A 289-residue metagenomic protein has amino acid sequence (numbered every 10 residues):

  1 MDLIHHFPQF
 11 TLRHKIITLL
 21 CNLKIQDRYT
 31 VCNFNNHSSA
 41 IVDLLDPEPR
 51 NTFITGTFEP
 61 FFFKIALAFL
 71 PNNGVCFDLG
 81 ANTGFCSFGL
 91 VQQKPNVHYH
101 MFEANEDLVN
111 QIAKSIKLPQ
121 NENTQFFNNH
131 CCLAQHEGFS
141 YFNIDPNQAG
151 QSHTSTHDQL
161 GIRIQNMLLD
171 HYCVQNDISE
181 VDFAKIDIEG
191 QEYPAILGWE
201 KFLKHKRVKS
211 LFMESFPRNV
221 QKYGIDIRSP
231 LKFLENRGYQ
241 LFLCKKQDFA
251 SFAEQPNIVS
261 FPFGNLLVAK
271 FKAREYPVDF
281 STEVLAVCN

Functional and structural regions predicted by a protein language model:
M1-E122, D158, K246-N289: S-adenosyl-L-methionine
L23-Y29, H136-G138, E235-R237: A short, compositionally biased
Y29, H37, V91-M101, Y172-N289: Conserved acidic-Pro-Pro-aromatic motif
I54-F77, Q125, F139-Y141, Q148-K206 (+1 more regions): Short internal loop-to-helix segment that lines adenine-nucleotide cofactor pockets
A81, L133, L169, I188 (+1 more regions): Hydrophobic pocket-lining residues within nucleotide cofactor-binding pockets
N105-L108, C132-Q135, G190, F216-N219: Short "lid" loop at the C-terminus of a central beta-strand within the Rossmann-like core of SAM-dependent
V109, A113-N121, F126-A149: Core alpha/beta nucleotide-donor-binding catalytic domains of modification enzymes
N129-C131, M167, C244-K246: Conserved beta-strand termini and adjacent loop/short-helix elements that scaffold enzyme active sites in alpha/beta
